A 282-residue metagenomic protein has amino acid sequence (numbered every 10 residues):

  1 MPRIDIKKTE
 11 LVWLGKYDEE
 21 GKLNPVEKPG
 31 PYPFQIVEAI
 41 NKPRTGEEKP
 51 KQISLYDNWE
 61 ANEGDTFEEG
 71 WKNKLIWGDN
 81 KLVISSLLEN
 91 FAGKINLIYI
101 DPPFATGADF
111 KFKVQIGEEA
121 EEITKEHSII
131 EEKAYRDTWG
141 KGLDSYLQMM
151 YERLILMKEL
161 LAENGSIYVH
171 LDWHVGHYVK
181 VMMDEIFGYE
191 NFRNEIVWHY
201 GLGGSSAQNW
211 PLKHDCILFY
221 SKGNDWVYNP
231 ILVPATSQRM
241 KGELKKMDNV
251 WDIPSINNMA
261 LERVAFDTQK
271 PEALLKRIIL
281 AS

Functional and structural regions predicted by a protein language model:
M1-L156, N164, H174, M182-E185: DnaQ-like (DEDDh/DEDDy) 3′-5′ exonuclease domain used for proofreading and 3′-end trimming on nucleic acids
K74-L75, F192-E195, V250: Conserved beta-strand scaffold positions in the cores of enzyme catalytic domains, especially in NTP/NDP-utilizing
I76, N80, D267-L274: N-terminal pre-P-loop "Q-motif" helix
K141-S145, H170, Q208, E262-F266: Alpha-helix capping and helix-loop boundary segments enriched in small/acidic/polar residues
R153, Q269-S282: Phosphate/ATP-binding catalytic cores across multiple sugar-kinase/actin-like superfamilies, primarily ASKHA
E159-L161, H170, I186, S282: Conserved helix-to-beta-strand junction in the class I
H177-H199: Conserved Class I S-adenosyl-L-methionine
H199-V264: Flexible, glycine-/basic-rich loop-and-beta segments that form/coincide with the SAM-dependent methyltransferase
